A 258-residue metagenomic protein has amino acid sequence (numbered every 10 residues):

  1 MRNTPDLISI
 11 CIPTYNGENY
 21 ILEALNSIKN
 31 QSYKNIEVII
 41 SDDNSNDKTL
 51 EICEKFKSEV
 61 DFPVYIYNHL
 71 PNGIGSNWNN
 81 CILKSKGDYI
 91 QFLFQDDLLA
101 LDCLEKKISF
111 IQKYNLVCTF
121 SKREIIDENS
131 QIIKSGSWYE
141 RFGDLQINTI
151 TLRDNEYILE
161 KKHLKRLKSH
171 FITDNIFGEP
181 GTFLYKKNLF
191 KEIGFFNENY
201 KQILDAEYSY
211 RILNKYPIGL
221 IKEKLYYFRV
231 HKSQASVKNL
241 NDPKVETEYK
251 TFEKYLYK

Functional and structural regions predicted by a protein language model:
M1-S27: N-proximal low-complexity "stem/linker" segments adjacent to membrane-targeting elements
N26-N35: Short, acidic, metal-binding catalytic loop of nucleotide-sugar glycosyltransferases
D42-E51, F94: A conserved acidic beta->alpha catalytic loop
K48-T49, W78, L99-L104, N115 (+3 more regions): Acidic donor-diphosphate engagement hotspot in glycosyltransferases and nucleotidyltransferases that stabilizes
H69-S85, K106: Glycine-rich, basic loop-to-helix element that forms the pyrophosphate-binding segment of sugar-nucleotide handling
L83, L145-V245: Conserved nucleotide-sugar donor-binding catalytic segment
I90: Short aromatic/hydrophobic "clamp" motif used to bind/position activated sugar donors
D102-N148: Conserved donor NDP-sugar-binding/catalytic core segment of glycosyltransferases
